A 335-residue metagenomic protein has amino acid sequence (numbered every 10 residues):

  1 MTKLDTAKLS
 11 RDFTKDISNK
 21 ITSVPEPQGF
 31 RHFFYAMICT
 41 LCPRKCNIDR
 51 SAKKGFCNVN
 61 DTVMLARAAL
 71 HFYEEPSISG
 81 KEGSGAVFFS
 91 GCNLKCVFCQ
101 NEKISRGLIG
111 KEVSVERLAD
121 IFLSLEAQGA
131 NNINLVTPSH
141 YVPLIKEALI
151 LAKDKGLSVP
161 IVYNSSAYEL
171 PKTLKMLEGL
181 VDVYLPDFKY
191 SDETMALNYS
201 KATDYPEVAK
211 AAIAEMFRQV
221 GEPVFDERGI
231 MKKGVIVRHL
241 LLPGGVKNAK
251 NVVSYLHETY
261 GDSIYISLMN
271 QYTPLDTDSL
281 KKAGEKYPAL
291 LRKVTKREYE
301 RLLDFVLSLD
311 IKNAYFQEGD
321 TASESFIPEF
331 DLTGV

Functional and structural regions predicted by a protein language model:
M1-S23, P27-K54, G221-V335: Auxiliary Fe-S-binding modules of radical SAM enzymes
V59-G179, V183, D192-T194: Conserved Radical SAM active-site core
G85, I133, I161-Y163, Y184-P186 (+3 more regions): Hydrophobic faces of well-ordered beta-strands that scaffold small-molecule active sites in alpha/beta enzyme cores
F89, T137-S139, Y163-A167, F188 (+3 more regions): A cross-domain feature marking catalytic cores of carbohydrate-active enzymes and several ubiquitous metabolic/repair
K103-I109, N198-T203, A283-K293: Short glycine-enriched, charge-decorated loop/helix-capping segments at active-site entrances that position
S105, V142, A167-L170, F188-P206 (+3 more regions): Conserved radical SAM core fold
L149-P160, A211-M216, E298-L302: Alpha-helix-loop-beta-strand connector modules within alpha/beta enzyme cores
L197-R228: Anionic-ligand binding region
